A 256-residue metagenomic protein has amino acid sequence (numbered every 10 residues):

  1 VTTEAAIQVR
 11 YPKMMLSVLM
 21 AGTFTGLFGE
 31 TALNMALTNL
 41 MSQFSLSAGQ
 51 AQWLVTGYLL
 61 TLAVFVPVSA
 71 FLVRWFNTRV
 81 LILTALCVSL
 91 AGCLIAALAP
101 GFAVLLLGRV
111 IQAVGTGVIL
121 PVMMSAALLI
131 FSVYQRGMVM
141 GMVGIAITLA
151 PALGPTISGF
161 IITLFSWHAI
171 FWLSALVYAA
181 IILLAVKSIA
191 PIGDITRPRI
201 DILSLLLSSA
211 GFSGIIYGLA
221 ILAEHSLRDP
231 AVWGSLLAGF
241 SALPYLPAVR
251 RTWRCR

Functional and structural regions predicted by a protein language model:
V1-Q8: Short, Lys/Arg-rich, polar N-terminal cytosolic tail immediately upstream of the first transmembrane signal-anchor
Y11-L27, Y58, V88, V104 (+3 more regions): Hydrophobic transmembrane alpha-helices of multi-pass secondary transporters, especially the MFS 12-helix bundle
Y11-S69, I119: Extracytoplasmic
V18-A21, L54-G57, T84, L107-G108 (+5 more regions): Hydrophobic core positions of alpha-helical segments in small-molecule transporters and transporter systems
T25-A36, T61, T78, I170 (+3 more regions): Short helix-kink/termination motifs in transmembrane helices of multi-pass secondary transporters
T25-G29, I95, A99, I111 (+3 more regions): Residue-level hotspots within pore-lining transmembrane alpha-helices of multi-pass secondary transporters
V66, A70-L203: Helix-loop-helix hairpins in multi-pass membrane proteins, especially solute transporters
T163-R256: Hydrophobic transmembrane-helix bundles of small-molecule transporters
